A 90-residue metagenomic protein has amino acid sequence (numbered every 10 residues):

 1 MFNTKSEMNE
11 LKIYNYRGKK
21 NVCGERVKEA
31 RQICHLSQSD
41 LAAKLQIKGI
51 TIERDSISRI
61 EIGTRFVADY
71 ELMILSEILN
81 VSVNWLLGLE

Functional and structural regions predicted by a protein language model:
F2-C34: A short, Lys/Arg-rich alpha-helix, primarily the initiator
V27, Q38, R54, D69-L72: Helix-turn-helix DNA-binding elements, focusing on the entry/boundary residues of the two helices that contact DNA
A30, I60-G63: Heptad-repeat coiled-coil/leucine-zipper interface motif in alpha-helices, recognizing the periodic a/d hydrophobic core
H35-I60: Short alpha-helical DNA-recognition segment
R59, G88-L89: Phosphate-coordinating loops and pocket residues in cytosolic domains that bind phosphorylated ligands
T64, A68-W85: DNA major-groove recognition helix of helix-turn-helix/homeodomain DNA-binding modules
